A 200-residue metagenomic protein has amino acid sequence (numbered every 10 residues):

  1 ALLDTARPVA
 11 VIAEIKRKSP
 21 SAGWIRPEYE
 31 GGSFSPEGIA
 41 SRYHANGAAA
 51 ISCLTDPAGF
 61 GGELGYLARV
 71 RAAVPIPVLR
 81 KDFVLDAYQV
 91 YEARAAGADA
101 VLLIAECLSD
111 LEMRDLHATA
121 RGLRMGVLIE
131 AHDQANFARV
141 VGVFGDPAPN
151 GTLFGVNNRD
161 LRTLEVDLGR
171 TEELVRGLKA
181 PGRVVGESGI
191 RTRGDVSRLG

Functional and structural regions predicted by a protein language model:
A1, P20-R26, A48-R69, N158-L161: Glycine-rich, proline-tolerant flexible connector loops at the mouths of alpha/beta enzymes
L2-R7, G61-F83, R114-H132, L168-R183: Alpha-helix-loop-beta-strand connector modules within alpha/beta enzyme cores
I12-E37, I76-V84, A105, E130 (+1 more regions): Active-site mouth loops of central-metabolism enzymes
A13, Y43, A93, V140 (+3 more regions): Conserved, mostly hydrophobic/aromatic
N46, A73, A96-G97, L123 (+2 more regions): Structural motif
I51-G61, I76-Q89, D99-L111, R124-F137 (+2 more regions): Catalytic beta/alpha-barrel core
L85-G97, D133-P147, I190-G200: Catalytic cores of alpha/beta
G145-G200: Active-site/ligand-binding-proximal alpha/beta "capping" segment
